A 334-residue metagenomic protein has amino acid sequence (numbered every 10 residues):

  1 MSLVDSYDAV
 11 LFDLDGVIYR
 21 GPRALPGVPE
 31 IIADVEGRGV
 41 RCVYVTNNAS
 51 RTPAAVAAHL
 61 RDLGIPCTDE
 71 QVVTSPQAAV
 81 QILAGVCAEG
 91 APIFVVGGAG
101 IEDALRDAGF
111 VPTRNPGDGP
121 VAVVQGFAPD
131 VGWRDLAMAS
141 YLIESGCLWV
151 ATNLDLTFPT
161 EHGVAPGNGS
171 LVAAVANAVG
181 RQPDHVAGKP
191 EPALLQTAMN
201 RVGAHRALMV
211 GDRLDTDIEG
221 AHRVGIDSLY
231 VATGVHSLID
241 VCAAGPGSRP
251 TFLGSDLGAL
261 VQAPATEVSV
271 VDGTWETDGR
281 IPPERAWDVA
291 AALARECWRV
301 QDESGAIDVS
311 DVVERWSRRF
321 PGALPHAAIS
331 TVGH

Functional and structural regions predicted by a protein language model:
S2-F12, Y19-R23, D34-G37, A49 (+2 more regions): Asp-based, Mg2+/Mn2+-dependent phosphohydrolase catalytic module
S75-Q77: Polytopic endomembrane small-metabolite transporters, centered on the Drug/Metabolite Transporter
